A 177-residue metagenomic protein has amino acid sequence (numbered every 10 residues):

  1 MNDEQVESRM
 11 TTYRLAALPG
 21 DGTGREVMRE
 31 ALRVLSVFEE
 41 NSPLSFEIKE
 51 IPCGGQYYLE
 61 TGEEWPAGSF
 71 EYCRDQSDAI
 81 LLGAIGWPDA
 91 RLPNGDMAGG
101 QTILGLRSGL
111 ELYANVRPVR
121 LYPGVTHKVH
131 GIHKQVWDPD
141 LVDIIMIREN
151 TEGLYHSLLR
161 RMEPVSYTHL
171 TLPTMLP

Functional and structural regions predicted by a protein language model:
R9-K49: N-terminal phosphate-binding or glycine-rich loops at protein starts, especially the Walker A/P-loop of NTPases
G20-G22, C53, I85, L121: Short, ordered loop/turn segments at secondary-structure junctions
G22-E26, I147, L170: Short, glycine-rich nucleotide/cofactor-binding loops
E47-L59: Short connector loops at secondary-structure junctions
Y58-Y167: N-terminal glycine-rich phosphate/adenylate-binding segment common to multiple enzyme folds
T168-T174: Conserved small/polar residues in nucleotide/adenosyl-binding loops
